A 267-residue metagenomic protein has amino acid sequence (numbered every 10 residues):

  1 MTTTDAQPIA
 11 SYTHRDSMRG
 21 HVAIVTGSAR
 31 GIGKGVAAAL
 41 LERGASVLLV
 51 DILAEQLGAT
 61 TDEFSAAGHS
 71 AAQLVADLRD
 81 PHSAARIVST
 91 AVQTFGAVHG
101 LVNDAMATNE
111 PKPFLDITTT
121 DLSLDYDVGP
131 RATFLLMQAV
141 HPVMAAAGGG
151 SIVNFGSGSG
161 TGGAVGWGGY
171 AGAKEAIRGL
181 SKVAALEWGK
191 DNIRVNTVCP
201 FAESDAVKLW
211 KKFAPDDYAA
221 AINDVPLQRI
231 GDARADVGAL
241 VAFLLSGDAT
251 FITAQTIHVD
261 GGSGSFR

Functional and structural regions predicted by a protein language model:
T2-S17, P111, G162, A242 (+1 more regions): Short C-terminal tail/terminal secondary-structure segment of NAD(P)H-dependent dehydrogenase/reductase domains
S89, V128-A146, A185-L186, K190 (+1 more regions): Amphipathic alpha-helical dimer-interface segment in Rossmann-like NAD(P)H-dependent oxidoreductases
H99, L115-F134, V153, I177 (+1 more regions): Catalytic Tyr-X3-Lys loop
T108-S123, G166-G169, K208-F213: Conserved mid-core segment of classical short-chain dehydrogenase/reductases
D127, P215-A235: Catalytic Tyr-x(3-8)-Lys segment
M137, A173, S181: Active-site helix of classical SDR
S157: Residue(s) in the substrate-gating loop at a strand-loop-helix junction that position the organic substrate next
G189, R194, I252-A254: Short, small/polar-rich loop/turn modules that mediate ligand/substrate recognition or access, typified
